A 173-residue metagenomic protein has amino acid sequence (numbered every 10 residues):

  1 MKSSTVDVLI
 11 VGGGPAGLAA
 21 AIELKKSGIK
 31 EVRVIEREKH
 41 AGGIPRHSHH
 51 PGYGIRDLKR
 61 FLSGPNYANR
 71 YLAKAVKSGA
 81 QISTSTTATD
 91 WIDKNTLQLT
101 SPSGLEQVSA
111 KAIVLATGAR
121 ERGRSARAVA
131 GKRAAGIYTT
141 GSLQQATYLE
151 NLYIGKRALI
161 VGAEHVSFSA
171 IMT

Functional and structural regions predicted by a protein language model:
M1-V6, V11, N69-R157: FAD-binding core/adjacent interface of flavoenzyme oxidoreductases
V6-N66, R70, I154-T173: Beta1-alpha1 glycine-rich phosphate/pyrophosphate-binding loop at the start of Rossmann-like nucleotide-binding domains
